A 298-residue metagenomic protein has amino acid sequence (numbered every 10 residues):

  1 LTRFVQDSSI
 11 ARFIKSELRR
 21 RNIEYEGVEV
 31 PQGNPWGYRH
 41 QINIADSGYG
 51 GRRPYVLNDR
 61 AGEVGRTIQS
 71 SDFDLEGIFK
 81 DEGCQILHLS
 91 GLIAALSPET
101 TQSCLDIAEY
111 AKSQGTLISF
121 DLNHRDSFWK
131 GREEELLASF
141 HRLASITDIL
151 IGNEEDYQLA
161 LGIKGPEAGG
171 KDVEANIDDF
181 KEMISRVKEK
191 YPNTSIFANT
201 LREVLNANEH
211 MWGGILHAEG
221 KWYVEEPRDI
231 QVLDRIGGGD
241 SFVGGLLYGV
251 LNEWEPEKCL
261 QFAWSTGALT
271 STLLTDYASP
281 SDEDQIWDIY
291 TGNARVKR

Functional and structural regions predicted by a protein language model:
T2-G91, I286-R298: Conserved N-terminal subdomain of the carbohydrate kinase-like
Y25, I118-F120, I151: Hydrophobic beta-strand scaffold residues
A61, L92, N123-S127, E155 (+1 more regions): Active-site beta-loop-alpha junctions enriched in small/polar residues
F73, T100-D106, R132-H141: Charged helix-capping and loop-helix junction motifs
G91-S97, R125-F128, G170-D172: Surface-exposed cleft-lining segments at the edges of enzyme active sites
S113-G115: Helix C-cap/helix->beta junction micro-motif
F128-G220: Conserved phosphate/ATP/ADP-binding segment of small-molecule kinases
A207, W222-G292, V296: Conserved post-catalytic alpha-helical subdomain immediately downstream of the catalytic base and nucleotide-binding
